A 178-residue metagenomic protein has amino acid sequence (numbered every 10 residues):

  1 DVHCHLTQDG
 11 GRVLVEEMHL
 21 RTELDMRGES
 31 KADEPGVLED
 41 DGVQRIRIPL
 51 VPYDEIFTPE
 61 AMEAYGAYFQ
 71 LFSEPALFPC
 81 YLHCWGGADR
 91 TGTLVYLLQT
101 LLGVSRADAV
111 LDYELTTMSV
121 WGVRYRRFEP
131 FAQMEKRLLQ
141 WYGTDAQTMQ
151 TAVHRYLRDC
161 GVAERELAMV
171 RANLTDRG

Functional and structural regions predicted by a protein language model:
D1-Y81, T93-G178: Cys-dependent protein tyrosine phosphatase-like superfamily
G86, R90-T91: Ser/Thr-glycine-rich phosphate-binding loops at phosphate-binding pockets of nucleotides, nucleotide cofactors
